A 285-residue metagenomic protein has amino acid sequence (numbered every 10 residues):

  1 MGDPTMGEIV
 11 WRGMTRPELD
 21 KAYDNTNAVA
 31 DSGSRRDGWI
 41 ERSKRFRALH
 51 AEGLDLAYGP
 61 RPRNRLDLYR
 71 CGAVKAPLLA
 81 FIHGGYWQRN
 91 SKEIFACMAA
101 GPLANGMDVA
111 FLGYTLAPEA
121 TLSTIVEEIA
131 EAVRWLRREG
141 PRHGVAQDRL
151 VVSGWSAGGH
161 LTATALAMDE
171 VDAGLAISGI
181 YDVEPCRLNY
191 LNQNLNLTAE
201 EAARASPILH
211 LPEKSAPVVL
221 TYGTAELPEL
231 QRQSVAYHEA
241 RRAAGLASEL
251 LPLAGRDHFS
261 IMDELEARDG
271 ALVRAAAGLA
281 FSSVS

Functional and structural regions predicted by a protein language model:
G2-S285: Alpha/beta-hydrolase superfamily serine-hydrolase fold, recognizing
